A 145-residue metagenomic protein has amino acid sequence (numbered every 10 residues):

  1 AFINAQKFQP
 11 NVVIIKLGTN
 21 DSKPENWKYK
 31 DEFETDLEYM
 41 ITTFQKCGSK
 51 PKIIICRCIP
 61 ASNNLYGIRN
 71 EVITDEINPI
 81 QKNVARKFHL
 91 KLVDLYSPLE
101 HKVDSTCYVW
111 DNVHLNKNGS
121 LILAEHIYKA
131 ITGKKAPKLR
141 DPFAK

Functional and structural regions predicted by a protein language model:
A1-E34, A61: Oxyanion-hole/transition-state-stabilizing segment in secreted/luminal serine hydrolases and related acyltransferases
A1-F8, E34-T43, D75-P79: Alpha-helical scaffolding within the catalytic cores of extracellular/periplasmic polymer-degrading hydrolases
A5-Q9, C47-G48, K134: Glycine-rich phosphate-binding loop signature in dinucleotide/nucleotide-binding domains
N11-L17, K52-R57, K91-D94, H114: Structural recognition of the beta-strand scaffold that forms the well-ordered cores of secreted hydrolase catalytic
K16-N20, T43-E76: Active-site segments of SGNH/GDSL-like serine hydrolases that catalyze O-acetyl group transfer/hydrolysis on lipids
N26-Q45, P142: N-terminal-biased segments
K30-E34, E38, C56, A85 (+1 more regions): Generic alpha-helical hydrophobic packing signal
I59-K145: Catalytic His-Asp segment of secreted/periplasmic serine-dependent ester chemistry enzymes
